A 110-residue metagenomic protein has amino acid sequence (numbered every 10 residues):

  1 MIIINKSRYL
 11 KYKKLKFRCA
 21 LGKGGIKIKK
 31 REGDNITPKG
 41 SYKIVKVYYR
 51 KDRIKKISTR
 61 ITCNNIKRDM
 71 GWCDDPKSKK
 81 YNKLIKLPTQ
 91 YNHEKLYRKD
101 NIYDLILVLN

Functional and structural regions predicted by a protein language model:
M1-N110: Cell wall/extracellular polymer interaction/catalysis modules
